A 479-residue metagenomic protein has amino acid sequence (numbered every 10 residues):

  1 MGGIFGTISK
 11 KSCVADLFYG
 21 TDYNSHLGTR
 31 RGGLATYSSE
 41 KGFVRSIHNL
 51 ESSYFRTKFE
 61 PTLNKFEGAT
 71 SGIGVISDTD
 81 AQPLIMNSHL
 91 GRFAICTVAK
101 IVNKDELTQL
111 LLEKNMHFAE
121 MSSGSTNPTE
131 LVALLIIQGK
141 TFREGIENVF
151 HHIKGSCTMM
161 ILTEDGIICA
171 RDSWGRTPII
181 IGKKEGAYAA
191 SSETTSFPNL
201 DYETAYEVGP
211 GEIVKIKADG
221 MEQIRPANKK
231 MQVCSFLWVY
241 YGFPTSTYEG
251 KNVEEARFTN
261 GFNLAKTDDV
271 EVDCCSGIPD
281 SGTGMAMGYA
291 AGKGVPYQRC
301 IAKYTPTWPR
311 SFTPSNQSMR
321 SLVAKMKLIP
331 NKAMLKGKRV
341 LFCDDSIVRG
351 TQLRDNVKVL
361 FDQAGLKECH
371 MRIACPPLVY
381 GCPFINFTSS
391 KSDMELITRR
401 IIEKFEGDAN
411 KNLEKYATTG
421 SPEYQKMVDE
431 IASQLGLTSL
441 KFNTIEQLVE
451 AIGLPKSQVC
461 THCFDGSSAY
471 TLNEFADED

Functional and structural regions predicted by a protein language model:
M1-G209, K215-V272, I278: Conserved short alpha-helical segments that host acidic/polar catalytic motifs at enzyme active sites
S12, N103, R176-T177, F197-P198 (+6 more regions): Flexible loop/turn segments at secondary-structure boundaries
G28, V270-S281, M285, H370 (+1 more regions): Short glycine-rich phosphate-binding loop at a beta-alpha junction
Y37-K41, E164-G166, G277-M285, G292 (+3 more regions): A glycine-rich phosphate-binding loop feature that marks nucleotide/adenosyl-phosphate handling sites
S122-E130, Y297-R310, G407-N410, S439-I452: A conserved beta-strand->alpha-helix junction
D165-G166, D201-E207, K358-D479: PRPP-dependent phosphoribosyltransferase catalytic core
C275, G282-Y289, K293, Y297 (+2 more regions): Extended, hydrophobic alpha-helical segments in both membrane/secreted and soluble proteins
G294-V340, G350-T351, V379-K391: Short, glycine/charge-rich flexible loops or terminal/linker lids adjacent to PRPP-binding catalytic cores
